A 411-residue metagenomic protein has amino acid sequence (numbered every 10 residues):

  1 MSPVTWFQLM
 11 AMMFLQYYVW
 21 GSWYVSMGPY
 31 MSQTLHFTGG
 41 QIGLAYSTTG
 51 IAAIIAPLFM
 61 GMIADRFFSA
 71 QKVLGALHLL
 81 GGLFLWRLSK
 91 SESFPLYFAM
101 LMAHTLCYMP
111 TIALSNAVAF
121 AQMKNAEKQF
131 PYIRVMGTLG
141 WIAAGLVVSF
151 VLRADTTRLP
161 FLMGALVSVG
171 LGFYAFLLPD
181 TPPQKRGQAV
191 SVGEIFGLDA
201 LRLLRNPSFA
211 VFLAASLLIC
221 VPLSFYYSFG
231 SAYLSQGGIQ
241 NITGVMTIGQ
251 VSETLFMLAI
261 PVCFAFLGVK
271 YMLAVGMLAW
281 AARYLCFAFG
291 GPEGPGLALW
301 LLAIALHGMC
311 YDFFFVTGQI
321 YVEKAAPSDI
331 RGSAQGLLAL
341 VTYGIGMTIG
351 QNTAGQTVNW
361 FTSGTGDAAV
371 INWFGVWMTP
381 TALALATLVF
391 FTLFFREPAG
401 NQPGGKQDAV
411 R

Functional and structural regions predicted by a protein language model:
M1-G50, S208-M246, F315: Helix-loop boundary and gating motifs at the non-cytosolic
M1-P3, L178-A214: Juxtamembrane intracellular "pre-TM" segments in multi-pass secondary transporters
F14, F84, F94-L114, V118 (+2 more regions): Hydrophobic core of transmembrane alpha-helices in multi-pass small-molecule transporters, especially MFS/SLC-type
I55-E92: Conserved MFS/SLC helix-loop-helix module at the cytosolic interface between two early adjacent transmembrane helices
I55-S69, L152-R153, L255-V269, V358-N359: Helix-to-loop junctions at the C-terminal end of transmembrane segments in multipass secondary transporters
K72-W86, Y271-C286: Structural signature of the two symmetry-related core transmembrane helices
L88-S89, G170-D180, W373-R411: Multi-pass alpha-helical transporter architecture, strongest for 12-TM Major Facilitator/SLC carriers used
F150-L166, Q356-A384: A membrane-interface helix-boundary motif in multi-pass transporters
